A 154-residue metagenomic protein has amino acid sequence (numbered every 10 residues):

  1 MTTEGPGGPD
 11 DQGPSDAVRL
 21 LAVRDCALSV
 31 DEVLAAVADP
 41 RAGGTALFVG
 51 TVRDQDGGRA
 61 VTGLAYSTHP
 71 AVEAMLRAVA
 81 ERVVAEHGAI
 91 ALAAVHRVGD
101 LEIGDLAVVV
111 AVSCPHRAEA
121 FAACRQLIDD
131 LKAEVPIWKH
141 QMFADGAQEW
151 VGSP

Functional and structural regions predicted by a protein language model:
M1-A107, S113-P154: N-terminal, polar/charged subdomain of small-to-medium soluble alpha/beta proteins
